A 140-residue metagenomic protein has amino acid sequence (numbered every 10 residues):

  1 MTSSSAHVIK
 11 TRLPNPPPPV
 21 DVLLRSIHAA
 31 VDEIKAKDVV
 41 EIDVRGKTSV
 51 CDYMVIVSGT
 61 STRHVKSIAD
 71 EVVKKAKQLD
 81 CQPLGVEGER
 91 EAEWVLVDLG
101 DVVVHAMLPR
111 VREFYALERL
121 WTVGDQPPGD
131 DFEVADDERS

Functional and structural regions predicted by a protein language model:
M1-E41, R45-G46, T60-S67, L79 (+2 more regions): Long, contiguous binding/interaction regions
V39-V50, L84-D101: Glycine/charge-rich, flexible interdomain linkers and switch-proximal surface loops that mediate coupling
H64-P83, L96: Compact, glycine-rich, soluble single-domain proteins
